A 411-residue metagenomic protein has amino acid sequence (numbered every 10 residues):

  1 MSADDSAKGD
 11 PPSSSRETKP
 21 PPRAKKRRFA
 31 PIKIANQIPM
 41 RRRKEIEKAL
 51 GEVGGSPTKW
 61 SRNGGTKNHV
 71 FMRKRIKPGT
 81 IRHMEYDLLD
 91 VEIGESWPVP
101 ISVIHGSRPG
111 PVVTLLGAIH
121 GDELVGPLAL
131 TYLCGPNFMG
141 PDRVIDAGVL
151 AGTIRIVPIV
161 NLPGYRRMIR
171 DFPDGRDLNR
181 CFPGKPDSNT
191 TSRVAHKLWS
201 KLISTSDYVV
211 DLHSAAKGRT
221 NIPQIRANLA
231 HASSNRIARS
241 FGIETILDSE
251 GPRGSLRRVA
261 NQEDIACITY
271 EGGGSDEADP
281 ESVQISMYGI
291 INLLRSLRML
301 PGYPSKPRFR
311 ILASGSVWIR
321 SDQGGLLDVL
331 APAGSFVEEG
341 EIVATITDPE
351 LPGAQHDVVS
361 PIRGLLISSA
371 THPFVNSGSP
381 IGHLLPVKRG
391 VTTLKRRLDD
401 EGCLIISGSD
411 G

Functional and structural regions predicted by a protein language model:
S2, S6, S13-S15, S56 (+1 more regions): Serine residues within intrinsically disordered or low-complexity segments
S6-A7, E45: Generic early N-terminus positional signal peaking at residue ~5-7
G9, G51-G54, G64-G65: Residue-identity detector for glycine
G9-R28: N-terminal intrinsically disordered, low-complexity tails
K25-R28, T58-G411: Structured catalytic-domain cores with a bias toward divalent-metal coordination
F29-R42: Short, Lys/Arg-enriched anionic-surface-contact patches
P39-G55: Short, amphipathic alpha-helical "recognition" segments used to contact nucleic acids or chromatin
